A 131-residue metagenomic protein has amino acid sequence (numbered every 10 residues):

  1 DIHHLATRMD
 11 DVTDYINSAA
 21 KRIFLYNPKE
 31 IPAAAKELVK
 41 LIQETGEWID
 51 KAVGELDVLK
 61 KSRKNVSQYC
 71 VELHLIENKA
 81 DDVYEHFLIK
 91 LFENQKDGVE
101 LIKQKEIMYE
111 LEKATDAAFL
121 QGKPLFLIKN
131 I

Functional and structural regions predicted by a protein language model:
D1-I131: Cytosolic, long alpha-helical scaffolding segments
